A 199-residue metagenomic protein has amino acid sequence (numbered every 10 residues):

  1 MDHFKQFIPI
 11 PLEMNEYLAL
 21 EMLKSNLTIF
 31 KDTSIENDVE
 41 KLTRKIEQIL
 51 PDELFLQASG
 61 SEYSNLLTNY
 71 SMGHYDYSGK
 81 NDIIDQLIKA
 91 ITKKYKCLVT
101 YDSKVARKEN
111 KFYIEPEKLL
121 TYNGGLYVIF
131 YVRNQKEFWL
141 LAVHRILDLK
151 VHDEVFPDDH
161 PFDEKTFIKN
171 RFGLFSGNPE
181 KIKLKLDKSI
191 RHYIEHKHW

Functional and structural regions predicted by a protein language model:
M1-I8: Active-site-proximal cofactor/substrate-binding loop regions of enzyme domains
P11-D102: Bulky hydrophobic/aromatic content
M14, I91, Y113, L140-V143 (+1 more regions): A short, structural micro-pattern
S78-G79, S103-K111, W139, E164 (+1 more regions): Short, solvent-exposed secondary-structure boundary motifs
K80-Y127, Y131-V132: Loop-centered beta-sheet repeat module
V128-W199: Surface-exposed, charged, gly/pro-rich loop-and-adjacent secondary-structure segments at domain edges
